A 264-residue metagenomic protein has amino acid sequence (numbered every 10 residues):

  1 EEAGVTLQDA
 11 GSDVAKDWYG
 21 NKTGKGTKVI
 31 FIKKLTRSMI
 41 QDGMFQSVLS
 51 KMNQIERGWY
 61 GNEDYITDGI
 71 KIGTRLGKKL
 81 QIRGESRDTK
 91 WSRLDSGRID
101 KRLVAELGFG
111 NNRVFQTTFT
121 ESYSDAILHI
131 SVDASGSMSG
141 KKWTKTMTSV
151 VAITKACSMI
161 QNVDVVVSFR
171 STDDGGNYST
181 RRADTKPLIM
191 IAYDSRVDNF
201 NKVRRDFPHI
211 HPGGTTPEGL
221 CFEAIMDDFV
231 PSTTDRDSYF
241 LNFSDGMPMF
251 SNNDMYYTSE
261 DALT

Functional and structural regions predicted by a protein language model:
E2-T264: Acidic, glycine-rich A-domain
